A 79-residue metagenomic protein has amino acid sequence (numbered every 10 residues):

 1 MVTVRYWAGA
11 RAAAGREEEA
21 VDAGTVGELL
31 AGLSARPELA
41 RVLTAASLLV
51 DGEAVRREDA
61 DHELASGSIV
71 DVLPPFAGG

Functional and structural regions predicted by a protein language model:
M1-G78: Ubiquitin-like/PB1-type beta-grasp interaction modules and other compact soluble beta-rich domains
